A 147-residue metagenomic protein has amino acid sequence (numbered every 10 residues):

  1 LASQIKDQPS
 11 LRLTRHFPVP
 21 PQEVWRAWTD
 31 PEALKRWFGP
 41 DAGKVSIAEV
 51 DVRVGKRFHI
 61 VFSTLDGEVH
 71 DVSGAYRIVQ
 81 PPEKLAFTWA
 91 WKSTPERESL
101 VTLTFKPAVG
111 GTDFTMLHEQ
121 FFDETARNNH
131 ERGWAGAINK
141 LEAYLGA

Functional and structural regions predicted by a protein language model:
L1-K44: Hydrophobic ligand-binding cavity/cleft-lining segments
I5-P9, V50-V52, D66-H70, T94-R97 (+1 more regions): A generic structural micro-feature
Q8-T14, P21, V45, R57 (+4 more regions): Intrinsic-disorder/low-complexity, polar/charged segments enriched in Ser/Thr/Lys/Arg/Asp/Glu/Gln
R12-L13, E32-V69: Short beta-edge strand/loop motif at the mouth of beta-sheet-based domains
R15, A48-V50, V72-I78, W89 (+1 more regions): Hydrophobic/aromatic beta-strand elements that line small-molecule binding cavities or substrate pockets in beta-rich
V24, L34, F58-I60, Y76 (+4 more regions): Hydrophobic pocket/interface hotspot
K84-A135: Beta-strand/loop substructures that line and gate deep hydrophobic ligand-binding cavities in soluble
I138-G146: Short amphipathic alpha-helical signal-transduction/dimerization elements
